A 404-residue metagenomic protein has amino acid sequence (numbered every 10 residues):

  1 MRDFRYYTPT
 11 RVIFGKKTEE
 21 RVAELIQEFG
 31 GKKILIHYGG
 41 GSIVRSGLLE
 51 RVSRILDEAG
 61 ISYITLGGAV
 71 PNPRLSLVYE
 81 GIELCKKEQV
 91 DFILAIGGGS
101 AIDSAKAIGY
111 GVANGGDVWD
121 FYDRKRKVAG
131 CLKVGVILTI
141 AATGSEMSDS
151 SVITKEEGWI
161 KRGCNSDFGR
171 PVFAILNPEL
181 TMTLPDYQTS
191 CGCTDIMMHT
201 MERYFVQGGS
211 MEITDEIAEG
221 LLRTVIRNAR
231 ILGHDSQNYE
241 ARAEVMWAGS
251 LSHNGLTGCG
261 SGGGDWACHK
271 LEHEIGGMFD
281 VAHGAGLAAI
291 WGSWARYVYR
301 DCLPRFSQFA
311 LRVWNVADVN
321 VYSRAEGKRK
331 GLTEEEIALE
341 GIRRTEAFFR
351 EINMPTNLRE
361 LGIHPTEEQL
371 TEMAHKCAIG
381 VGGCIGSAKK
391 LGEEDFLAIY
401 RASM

Functional and structural regions predicted by a protein language model:
M1-F92, L358, C384: ATP/NTP phosphate-donor binding region
T10, K16-K17, G39-G40, A69 (+7 more regions): Fold-independent oxyanion-binding glycine-rich loops and adjacent beta-strand/coil segments at enzyme active sites
R51-V52, E80-I82, A101-N114, M147-S148: Short Gly/Thr/Asp-enriched flexible loops that form oxyanion-binding sites at enzyme active sites
V90-K106, T139-S145, M278-V281: Glycine/serine-rich anion-binding loops at beta->alpha junctions that coordinate negatively charged ligand groups
A113-I213, Q308, R312: A glycine/threonine-rich phosphate-anchoring loop and its flanking beta-alpha core in nucleotide/phosphate-binding
R203-R344: Active-site segments that bind and position negatively charged phosphate/pyrophosphate groups
V313-M404: C-terminal charged capping/lid subdomain of soluble metabolic enzymes
